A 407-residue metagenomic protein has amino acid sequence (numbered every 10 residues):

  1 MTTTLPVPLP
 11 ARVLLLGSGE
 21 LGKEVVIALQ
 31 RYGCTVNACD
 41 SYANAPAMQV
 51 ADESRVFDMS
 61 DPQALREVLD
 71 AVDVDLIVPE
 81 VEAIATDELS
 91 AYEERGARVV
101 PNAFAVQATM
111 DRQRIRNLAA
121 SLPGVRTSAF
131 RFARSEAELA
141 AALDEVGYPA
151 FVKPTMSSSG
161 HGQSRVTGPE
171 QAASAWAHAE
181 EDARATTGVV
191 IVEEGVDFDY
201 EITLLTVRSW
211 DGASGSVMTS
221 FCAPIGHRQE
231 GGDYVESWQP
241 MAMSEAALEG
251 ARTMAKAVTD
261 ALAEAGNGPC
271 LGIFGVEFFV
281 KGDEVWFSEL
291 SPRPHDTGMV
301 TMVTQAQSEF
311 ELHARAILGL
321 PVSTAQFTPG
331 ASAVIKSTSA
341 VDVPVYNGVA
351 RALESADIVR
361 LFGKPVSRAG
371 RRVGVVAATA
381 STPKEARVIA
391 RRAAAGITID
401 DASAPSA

Functional and structural regions predicted by a protein language model:
M1-M110, R114-N117, A137, I397 (+1 more regions): ATP-binding N-terminal substructure of ATP-dependent carboxylate-amine bond-forming enzymes
A11, S128, H161, Y200-I202 (+6 more regions): Change "...and in nucleic-acid phosphodiester-cleaving endonucleases..." to "...and in nucleic-acid processing enzymes
Q30, E93, A120, D144 (+1 more regions): Anion (oxyanion) recognition and catalysis
A108-A261, A390, A394: Active-site nucleotide/adenylate-binding loops and adjacent lid/helix of ATP-dependent enzymes
T206-W210, F278-G282, G363: Short, low-complexity Ser/Thr-rich regulatory SLiMs
E249-V276, K281-G282, S291-A340: Active-site "cap" helix and flanking loop/linker of ATP-utilizing ligase/carboxylase catalytic domains
R315-A407: Peripheral (often C-terminal) accessory segments that flank ATP-dependent C-N-forming ligase machineries
